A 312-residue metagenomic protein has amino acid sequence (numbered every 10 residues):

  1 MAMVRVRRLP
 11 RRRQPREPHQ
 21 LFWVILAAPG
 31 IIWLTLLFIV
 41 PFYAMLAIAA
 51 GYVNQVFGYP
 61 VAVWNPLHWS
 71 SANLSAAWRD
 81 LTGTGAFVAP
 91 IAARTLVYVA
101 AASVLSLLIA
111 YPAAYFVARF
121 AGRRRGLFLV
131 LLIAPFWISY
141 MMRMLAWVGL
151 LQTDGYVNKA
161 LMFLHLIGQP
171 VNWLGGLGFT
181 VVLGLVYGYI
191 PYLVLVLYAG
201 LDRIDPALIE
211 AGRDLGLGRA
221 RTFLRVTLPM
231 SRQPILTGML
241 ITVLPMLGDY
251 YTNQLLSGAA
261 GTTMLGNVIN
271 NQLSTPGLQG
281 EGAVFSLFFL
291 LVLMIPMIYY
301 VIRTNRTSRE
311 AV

Functional and structural regions predicted by a protein language model:
A2-A50, F116, G126-L132: N-terminal signal-anchor/first transmembrane alpha helix
A2-R8, Y198-I209, R213, G280-V312: C-terminal transmembrane helix and the adjacent membrane-cytosol boundary/short C-terminal tail of inner/organellar
R16-F22, V53-V56, W69-L81, M246-Y250 (+1 more regions): Interhelical loop and adjacent transmembrane-helix boundary motif in polytopic membrane transport permeases
P29-I32, A134, L183, Y187 (+3 more regions): Transmembrane alpha-helices
I39-T84, L150, D154-G155, S257-A260 (+1 more regions): Short membrane-interfacial helix/loop motifs at transmembrane-helix boundaries
P41, Q55, M142-M144, G149 (+2 more regions): Non-cytoplasmic
W64, M144-V186, A220, N253-G261: Membrane-interfacial helix termini and adjacent extracytoplasmic/periplasmic loops of multi-pass transporters
T84-F116: Transmembrane alpha-helix signature in integral membrane proteins
